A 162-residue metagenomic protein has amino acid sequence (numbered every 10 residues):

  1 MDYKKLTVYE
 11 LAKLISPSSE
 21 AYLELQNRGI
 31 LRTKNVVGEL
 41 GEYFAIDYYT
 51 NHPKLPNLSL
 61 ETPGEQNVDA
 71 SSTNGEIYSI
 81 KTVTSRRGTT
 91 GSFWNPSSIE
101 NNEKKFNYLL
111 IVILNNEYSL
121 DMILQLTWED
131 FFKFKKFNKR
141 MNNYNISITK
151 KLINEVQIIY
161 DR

Functional and structural regions predicted by a protein language model:
M1-I77, K81-R162: Nucleic-acid endonuclease domains
